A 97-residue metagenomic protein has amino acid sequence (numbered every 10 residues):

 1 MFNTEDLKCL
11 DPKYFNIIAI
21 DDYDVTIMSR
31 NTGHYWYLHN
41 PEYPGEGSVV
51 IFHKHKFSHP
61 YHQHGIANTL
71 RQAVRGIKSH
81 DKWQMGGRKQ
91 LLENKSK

Functional and structural regions predicted by a protein language model:
M1-G33, H59, L91-K97: Negatively charged, low-complexity tracts enriched in Asp/Glu with abundant Ser/Thr
T4-L7, Y35, V49, A67 (+1 more regions): Generic N-terminal initiation segments characterized by hydrophobic and/or small/turn-forming residues
I17, V25-I27, W36-L38, V49-F52 (+2 more regions): Hydrophobic beta-strand residues in large extracellular and virion-surface proteins
I18, T32, P44-E46, H64 (+2 more regions): Feature targets compositionally biased, intrinsically disordered low-complexity regions with long contiguous runs
T32-H62: Short aromatic-glycine-(Arg/Gly/Cys) micro-motifs in beta-strand/loop hairpins
H53-K97: Mixed-charge, Lys/Arg-enriched low-complexity segments
